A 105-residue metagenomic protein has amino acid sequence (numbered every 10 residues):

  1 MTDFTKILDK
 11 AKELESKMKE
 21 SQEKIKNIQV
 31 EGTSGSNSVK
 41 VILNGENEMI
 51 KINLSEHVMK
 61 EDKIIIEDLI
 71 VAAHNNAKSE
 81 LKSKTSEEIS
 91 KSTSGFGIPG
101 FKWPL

Functional and structural regions predicted by a protein language model:
M1-E31, E80-L105: Long amphipathic alpha-helical segments used for membrane anchoring, targeting, substrate engagement, or oligomerization
A11, N47, I70: Residue-level signature of catalytic and energy-coupling elements of molecular machines, predominantly ATP/GTP-dependent
V30-I52, V58-E61: N-terminal intrinsically disordered, cationic/polar leader segments that include organellar targeting peptides
T33, E67-L69, K84: Short, charged/polar low-complexity linear motifs in solvent-exposed/disordered segments
S36, V71, S86-E88: Juxtamembrane/interface motifs at transmembrane-helix termini
M59-K60, I64-I65, L69: Structured alpha/beta interaction-core segments
L69, A73-L81: Stable alpha-helical structural segments in soluble proteins, enriched in small hydrophobic residues
